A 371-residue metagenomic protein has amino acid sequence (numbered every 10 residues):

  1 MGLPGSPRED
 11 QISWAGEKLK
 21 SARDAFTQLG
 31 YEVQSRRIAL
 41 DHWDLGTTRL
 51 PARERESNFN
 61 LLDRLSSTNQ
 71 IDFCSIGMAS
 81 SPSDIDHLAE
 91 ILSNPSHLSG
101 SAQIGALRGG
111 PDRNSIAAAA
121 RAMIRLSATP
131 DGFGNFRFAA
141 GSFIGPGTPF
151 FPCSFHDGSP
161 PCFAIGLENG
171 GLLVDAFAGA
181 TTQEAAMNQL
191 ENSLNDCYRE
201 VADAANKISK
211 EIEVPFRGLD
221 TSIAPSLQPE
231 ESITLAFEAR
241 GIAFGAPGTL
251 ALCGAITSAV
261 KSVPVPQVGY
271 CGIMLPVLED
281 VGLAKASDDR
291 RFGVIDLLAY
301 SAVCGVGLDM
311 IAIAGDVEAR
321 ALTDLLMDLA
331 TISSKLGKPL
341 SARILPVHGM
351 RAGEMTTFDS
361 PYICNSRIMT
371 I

Functional and structural regions predicted by a protein language model:
M1-I371: Anaerobic metallocofactor- and corrinoid-dependent redox/one-carbon enzyme cores, especially those from methanogenesis
